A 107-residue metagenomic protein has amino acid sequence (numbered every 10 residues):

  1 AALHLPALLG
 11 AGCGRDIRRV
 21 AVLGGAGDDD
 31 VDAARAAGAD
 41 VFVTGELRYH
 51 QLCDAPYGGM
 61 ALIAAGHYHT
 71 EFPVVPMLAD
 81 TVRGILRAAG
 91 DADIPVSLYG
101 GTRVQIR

Functional and structural regions predicted by a protein language model:
A1-R107: Hydrophobic structural segments
